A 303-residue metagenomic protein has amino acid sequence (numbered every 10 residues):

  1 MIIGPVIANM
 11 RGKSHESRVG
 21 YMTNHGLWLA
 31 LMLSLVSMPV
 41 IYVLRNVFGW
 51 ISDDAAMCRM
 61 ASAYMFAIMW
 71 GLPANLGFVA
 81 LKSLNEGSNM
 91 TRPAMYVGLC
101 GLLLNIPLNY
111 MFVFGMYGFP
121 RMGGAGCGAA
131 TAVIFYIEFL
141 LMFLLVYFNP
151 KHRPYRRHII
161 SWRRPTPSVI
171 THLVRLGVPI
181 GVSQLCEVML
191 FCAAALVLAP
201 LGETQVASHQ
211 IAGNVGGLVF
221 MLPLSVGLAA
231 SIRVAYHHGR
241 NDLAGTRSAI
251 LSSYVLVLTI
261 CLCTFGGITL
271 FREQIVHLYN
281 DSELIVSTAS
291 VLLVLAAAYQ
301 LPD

Functional and structural regions predicted by a protein language model:
M1, M22, A56-M60, G124-A125 (+3 more regions): Interfacial/gating helices of multi-pass transporter permease domains
M1-M38, Y42, N75-A94, S208-R272: Small-residue-rich hydrophobic transmembrane alpha-helices
V36-F66, F114, C263-V286, S290: Short membrane-interface helical motifs at transmembrane helix boundaries in multi-pass membrane transporters
V40, A55-L81, V215, V219 (+2 more regions): Alpha-helical transmembrane segments of multi-pass membrane proteins
F48-A55, M111-M122, L185-L218, Y236 (+1 more regions): Helix-terminus/linker motif at the lipid-water interface of multi-pass membrane proteins
I68-E86, A94-L102, C127-F143, L224-G227 (+1 more regions): Short runs within selected transmembrane alpha-helices of multi-pass transporters and secretion channels
R92, L102-L140, F271-R272, H277-L278 (+1 more regions): Membrane-interface helix-loop junctions in multi-pass transport and translocation proteins
G124, G128-T131, L140-E187: Interhelical loop/hinge segments that connect adjacent transmembrane helices in multipass membrane
